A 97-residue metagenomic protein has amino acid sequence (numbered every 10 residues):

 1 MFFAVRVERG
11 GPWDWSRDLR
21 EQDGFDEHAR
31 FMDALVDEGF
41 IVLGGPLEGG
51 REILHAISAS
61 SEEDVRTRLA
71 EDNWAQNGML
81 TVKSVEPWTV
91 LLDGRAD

Functional and structural regions predicted by a protein language model:
M1-D97: Conserved, structured core segments of small domains
